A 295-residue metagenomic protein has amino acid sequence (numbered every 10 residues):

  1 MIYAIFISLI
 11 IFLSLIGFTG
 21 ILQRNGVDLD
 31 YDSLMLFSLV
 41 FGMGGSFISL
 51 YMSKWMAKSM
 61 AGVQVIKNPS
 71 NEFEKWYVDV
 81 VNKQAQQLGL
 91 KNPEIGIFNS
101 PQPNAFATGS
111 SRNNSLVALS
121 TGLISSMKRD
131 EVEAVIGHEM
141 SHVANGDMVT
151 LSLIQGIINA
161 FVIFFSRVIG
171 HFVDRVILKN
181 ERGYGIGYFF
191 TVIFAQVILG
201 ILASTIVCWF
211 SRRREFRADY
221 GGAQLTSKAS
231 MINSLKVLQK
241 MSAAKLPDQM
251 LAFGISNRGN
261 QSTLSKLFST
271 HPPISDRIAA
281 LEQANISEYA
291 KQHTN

Functional and structural regions predicted by a protein language model:
M1-Q102, Q155, A160-W209, R213 (+2 more regions): Hydrophobic or amphipathic, alpha-helical segments that drive membrane association/targeting
A4, V143-L151, L225, S242: Loop-to-transmembrane-helix entry motif
K54, V81, I95, A105 (+5 more regions): Residue-level signature of catalytic and energy-coupling elements of molecular machines, predominantly ATP/GTP-dependent
I66-S70, T121-A134: Short pre-active-site segment immediately N-terminal to the catalytic Zn-binding motif
G89-N114, L178-Y184, T205-W209, G222-N295: Active-site-proximal gating segments in proteases and membrane effectors
A105-R129: Active-site scaffold of zinc-dependent metalloenzymes
A118, K128-N145, V149: Short alpha-helix carrying the canonical HExxH Zn2+-binding catalytic motif
M140-N159, M231: Catalytic Zn2+-binding segment of zinc metalloproteases
